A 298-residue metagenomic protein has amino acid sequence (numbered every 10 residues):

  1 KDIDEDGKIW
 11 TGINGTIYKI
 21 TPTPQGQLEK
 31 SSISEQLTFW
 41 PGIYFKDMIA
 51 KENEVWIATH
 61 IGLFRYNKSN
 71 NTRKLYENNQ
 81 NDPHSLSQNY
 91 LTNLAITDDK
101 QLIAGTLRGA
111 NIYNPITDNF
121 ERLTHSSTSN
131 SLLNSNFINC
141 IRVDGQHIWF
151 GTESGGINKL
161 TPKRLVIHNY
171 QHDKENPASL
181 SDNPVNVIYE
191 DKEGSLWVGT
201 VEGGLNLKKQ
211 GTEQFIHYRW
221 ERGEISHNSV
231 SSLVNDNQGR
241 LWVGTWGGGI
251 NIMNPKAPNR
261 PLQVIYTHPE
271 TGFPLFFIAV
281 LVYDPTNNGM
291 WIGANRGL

Functional and structural regions predicted by a protein language model:
K1-L298: Carboxylate-rich, polar loop motifs that coordinate divalent cations or form catalytic acidic clusters
